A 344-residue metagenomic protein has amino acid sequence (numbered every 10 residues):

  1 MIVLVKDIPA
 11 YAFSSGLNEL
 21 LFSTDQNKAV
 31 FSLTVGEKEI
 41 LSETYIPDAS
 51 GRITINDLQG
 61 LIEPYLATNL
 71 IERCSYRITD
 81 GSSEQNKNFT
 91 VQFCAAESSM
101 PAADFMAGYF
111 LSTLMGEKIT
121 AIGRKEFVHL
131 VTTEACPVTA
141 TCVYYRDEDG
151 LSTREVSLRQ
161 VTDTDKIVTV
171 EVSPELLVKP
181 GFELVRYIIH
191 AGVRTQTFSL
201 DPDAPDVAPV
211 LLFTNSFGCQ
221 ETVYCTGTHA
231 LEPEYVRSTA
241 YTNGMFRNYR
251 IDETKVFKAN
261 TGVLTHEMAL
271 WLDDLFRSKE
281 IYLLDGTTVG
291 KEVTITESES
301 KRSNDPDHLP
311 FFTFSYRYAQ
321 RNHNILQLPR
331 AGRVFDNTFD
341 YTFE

Functional and structural regions predicted by a protein language model:
M1-D203: Preference for solvent-exposed, low-hydrophobicity sequence contexts
L4-F13, F127-V131, V193-E344: Extracellular/virion structural assembly segments
